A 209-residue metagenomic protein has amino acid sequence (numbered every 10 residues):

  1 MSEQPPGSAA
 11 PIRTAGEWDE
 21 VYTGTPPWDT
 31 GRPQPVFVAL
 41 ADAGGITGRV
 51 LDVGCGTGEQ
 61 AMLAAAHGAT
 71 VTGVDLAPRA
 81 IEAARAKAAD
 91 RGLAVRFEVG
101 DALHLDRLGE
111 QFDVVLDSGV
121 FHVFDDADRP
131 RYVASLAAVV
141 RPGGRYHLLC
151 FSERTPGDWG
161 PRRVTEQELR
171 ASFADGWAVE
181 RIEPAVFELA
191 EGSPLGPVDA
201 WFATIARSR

Functional and structural regions predicted by a protein language model:
S2-L51, T57-L108, F124-V139, G144-R209: Class I (Rossmann-like) S-adenosyl-L-methionine-dependent methyltransferase catalytic domain, capturing the SAM-binding
R107-V115: A short acidic, Gly/Pro-enriched loop at the edge of an enzyme's catalytic core that lines a small-molecule cofactor
G119-V123: Short catalytic micro-motifs in class I SAM-dependent methyltransferases
